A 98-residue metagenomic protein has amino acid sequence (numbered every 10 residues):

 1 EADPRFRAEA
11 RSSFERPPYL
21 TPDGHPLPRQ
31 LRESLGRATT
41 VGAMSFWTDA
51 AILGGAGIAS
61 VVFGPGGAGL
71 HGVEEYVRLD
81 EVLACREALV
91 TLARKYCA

Functional and structural regions predicted by a protein language model:
E1-A98: Metal-dependent amide/peptide-bond hydrolase catalytic core, centered on the "pita-bread" metallohydrolase fold
